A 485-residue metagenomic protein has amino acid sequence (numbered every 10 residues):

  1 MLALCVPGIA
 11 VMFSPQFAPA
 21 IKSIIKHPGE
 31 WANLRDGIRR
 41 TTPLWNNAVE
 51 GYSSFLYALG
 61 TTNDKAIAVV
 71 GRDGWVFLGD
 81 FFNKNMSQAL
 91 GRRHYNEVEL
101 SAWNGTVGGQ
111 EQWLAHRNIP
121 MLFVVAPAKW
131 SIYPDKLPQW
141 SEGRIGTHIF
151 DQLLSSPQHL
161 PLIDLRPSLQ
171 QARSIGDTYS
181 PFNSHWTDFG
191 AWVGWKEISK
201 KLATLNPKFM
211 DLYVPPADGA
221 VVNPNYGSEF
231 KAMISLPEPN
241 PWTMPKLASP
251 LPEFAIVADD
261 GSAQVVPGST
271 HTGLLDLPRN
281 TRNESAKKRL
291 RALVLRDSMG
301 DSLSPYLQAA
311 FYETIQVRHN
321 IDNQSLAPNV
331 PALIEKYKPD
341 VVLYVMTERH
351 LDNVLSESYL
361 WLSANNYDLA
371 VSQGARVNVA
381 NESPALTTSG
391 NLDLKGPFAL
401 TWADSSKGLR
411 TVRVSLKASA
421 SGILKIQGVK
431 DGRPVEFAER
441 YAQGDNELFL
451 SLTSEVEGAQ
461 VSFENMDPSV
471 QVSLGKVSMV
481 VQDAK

Functional and structural regions predicted by a protein language model:
M1-T411, A420-K485: Extracellular glycan-modifying ectodomains
L416-A418: Hydrophobic beta-strand positions in extracellular immunoglobulin-like domains
